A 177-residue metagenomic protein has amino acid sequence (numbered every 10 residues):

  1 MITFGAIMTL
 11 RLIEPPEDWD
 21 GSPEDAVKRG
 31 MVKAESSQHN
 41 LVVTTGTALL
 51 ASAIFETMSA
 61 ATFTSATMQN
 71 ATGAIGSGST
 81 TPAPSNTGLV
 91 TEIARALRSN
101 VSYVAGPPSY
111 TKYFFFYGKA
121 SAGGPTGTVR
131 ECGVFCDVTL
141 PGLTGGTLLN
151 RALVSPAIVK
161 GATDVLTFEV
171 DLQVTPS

Functional and structural regions predicted by a protein language model:
M1-R130, D137-S177: Small cysteine-rich, disulfide-bonded extracellular modules of the LU/uPAR three-finger superfamily and closely related
